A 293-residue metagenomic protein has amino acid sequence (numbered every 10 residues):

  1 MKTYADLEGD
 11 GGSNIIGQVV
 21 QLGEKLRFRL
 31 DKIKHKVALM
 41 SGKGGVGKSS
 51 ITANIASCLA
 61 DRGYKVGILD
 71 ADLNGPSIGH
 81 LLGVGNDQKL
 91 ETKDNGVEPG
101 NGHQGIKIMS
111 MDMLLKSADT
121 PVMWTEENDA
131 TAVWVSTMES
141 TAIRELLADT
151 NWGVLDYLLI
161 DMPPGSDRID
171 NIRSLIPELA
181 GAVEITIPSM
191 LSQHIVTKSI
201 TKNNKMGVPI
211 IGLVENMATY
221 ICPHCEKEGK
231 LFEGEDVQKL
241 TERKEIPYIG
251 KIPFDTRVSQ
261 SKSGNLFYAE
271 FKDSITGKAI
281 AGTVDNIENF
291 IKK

Functional and structural regions predicted by a protein language model:
M1-E24, I200-K293: C-terminal lobe/tail of nucleotide-utilizing enzymes
F28-K34: Phosphate-binding P-loop
H35-D70, I200: Walker A/P-loop phosphate-binding motif and the immediately C-terminal alpha-helix
K65-V66, A71-P121: Phosphate-binding loop that captures ATP/GTP phosphates
G105-K107, G153-L158, G181: Loop/turn-to-beta-strand initiation segments
M109, T141-I143, M162, I211 (+1 more regions): Glycine-rich phosphate-binding loops of nucleotide-dependent enzymes
L115-R173: Phosphate-binding/switch loop-helix module in NTP-utilizing enzymes
N151-G153, D170-M190: Inter-motif core of Ras-like GTPase G domains
